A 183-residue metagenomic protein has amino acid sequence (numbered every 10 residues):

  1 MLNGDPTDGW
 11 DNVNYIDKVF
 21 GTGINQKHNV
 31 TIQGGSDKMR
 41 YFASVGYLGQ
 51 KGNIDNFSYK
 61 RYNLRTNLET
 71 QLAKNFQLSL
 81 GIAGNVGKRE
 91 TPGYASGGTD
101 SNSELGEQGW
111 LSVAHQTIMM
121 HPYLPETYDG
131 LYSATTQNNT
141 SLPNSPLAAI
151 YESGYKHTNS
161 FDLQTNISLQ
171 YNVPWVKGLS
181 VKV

Functional and structural regions predicted by a protein language model:
M1-D55, G93-S96: Residues embedded in well-ordered regular secondary structure
M1-V13, G52-Y59, N63-D162, S180-K182: Surface-exposed loop/interface segments of Gram-negative outer-membrane beta-barrel transport/assembly proteins
G21-D37, G46, P146-K182: Outer-membrane beta-barrel transmembrane strands
S44-G46, N67-E69, G81, S168-Q170: Residue-level recognition of well-ordered beta-strand positions that form the cores of beta-sheet-rich folds across
